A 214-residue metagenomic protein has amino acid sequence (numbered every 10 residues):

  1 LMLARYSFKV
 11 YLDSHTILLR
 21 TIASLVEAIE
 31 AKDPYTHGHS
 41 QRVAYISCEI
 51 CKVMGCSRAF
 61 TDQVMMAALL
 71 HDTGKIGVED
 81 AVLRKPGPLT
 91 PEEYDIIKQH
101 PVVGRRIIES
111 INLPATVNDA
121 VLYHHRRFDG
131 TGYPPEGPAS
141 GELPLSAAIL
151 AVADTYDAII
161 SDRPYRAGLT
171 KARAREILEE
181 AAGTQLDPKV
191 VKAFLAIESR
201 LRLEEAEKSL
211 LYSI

Functional and structural regions predicted by a protein language model:
L1-L19: Juxtamembrane or sensor-core-proximal signal-transducing alpha helices that couple sensory domains to cytosolic
I17-K32, I46: Membrane-cytosol interface motif
E30-I214: Metal-dependent catalytic cores of enzymes that make or break cyclic nucleotides and related phosphoester linkages
